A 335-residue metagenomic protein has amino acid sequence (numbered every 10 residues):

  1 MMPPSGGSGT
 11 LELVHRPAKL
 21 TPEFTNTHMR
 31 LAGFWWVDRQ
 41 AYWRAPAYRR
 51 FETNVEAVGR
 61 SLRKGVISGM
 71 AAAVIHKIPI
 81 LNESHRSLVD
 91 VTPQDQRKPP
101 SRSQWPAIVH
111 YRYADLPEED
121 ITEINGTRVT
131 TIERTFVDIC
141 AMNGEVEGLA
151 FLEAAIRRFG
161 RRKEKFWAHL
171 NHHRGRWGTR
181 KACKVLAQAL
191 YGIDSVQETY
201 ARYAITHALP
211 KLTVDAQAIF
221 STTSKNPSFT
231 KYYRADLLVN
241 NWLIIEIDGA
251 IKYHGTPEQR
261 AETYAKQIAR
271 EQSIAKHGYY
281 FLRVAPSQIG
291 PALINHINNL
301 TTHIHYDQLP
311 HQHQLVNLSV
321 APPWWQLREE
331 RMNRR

Functional and structural regions predicted by a protein language model:
M1-W177, Y306-R335: Short gly/ser-rich loop at a beta-strand->alpha-helix junction or flexible surface loop bordering the NTP-binding
S5, F159-R335: Surface segments flanking catalytic/ligand-binding clefts of nucleic-acid enzymes
